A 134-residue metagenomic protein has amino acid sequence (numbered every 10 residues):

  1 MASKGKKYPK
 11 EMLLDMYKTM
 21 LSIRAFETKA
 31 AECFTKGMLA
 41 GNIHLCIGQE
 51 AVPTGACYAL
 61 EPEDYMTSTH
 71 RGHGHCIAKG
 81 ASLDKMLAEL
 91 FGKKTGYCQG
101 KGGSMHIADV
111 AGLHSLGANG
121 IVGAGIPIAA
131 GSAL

Functional and structural regions predicted by a protein language model:
M1-A40, P62: Cofactor-/ligand-binding subdomain signature composed of acidic, glycine-rich, tryptophan-containing flexible loops
T28-E32, K36-L134: Cofactor-binding active-site loop characterized by glycine-rich and histidine/acidic residues
